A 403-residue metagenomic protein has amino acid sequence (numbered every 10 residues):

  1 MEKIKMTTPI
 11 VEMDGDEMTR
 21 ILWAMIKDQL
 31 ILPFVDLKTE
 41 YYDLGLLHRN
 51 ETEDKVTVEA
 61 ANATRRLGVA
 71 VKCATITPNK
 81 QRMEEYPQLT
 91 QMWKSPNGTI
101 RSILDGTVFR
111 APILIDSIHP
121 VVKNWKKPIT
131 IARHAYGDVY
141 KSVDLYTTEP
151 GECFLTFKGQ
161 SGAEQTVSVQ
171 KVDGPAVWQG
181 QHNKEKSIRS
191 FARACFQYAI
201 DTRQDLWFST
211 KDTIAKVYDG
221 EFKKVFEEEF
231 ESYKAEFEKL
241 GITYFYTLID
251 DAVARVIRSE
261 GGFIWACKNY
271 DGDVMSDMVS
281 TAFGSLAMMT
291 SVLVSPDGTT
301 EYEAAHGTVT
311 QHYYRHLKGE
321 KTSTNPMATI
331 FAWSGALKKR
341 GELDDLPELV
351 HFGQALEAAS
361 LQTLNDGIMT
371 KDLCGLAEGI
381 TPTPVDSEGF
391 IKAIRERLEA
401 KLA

Functional and structural regions predicted by a protein language model:
E2-T8, M18, L22-W23, D28-E53 (+1 more regions): N-terminal alpha-helical transmembrane segments of multi-pass membrane transport and channel/translocase proteins
M6-M25, Q29, L155-T247: Glycine-rich phosphate/diphosphate-binding loop of Rossmann-like nucleotide-binding domains
V35-Y41, T202-T210, K234-Y246, G341-G353 (+1 more regions): Flexible, glycine/charged-enriched surface loops at secondary-structure junctions
L46-A60, K223-F263, C267: N-terminal small/polar loop signature for handling phosphorylated ligands or for N-terminal nucleophile
L47-Q160, E164, Y270-V274: N-terminal glycine-rich phosphate/adenylate-binding segment common to multiple enzyme folds
V256-A355, Q362-T363: Glycine-rich phosphate/nucleotide-binding loop
K318-T324, E342-A403: Internal helix-turn-beta structural module
